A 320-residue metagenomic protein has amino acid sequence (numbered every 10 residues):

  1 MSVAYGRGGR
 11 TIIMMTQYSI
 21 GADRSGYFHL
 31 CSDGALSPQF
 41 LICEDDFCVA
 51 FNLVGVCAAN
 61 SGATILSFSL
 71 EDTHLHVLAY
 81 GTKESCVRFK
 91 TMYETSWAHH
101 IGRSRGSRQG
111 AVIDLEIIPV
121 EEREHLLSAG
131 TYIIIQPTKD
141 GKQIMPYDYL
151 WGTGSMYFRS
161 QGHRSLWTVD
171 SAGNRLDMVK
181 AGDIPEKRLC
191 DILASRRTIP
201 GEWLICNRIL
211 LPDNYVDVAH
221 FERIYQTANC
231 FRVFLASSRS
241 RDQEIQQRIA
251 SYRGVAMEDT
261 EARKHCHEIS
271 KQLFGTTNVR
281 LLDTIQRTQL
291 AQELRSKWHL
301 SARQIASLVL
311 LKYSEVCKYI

Functional and structural regions predicted by a protein language model:
S2-S69, T82-I320: Short Pro-Cys-Gly-centered "Cys-loop" motif that presents a nucleophilic cysteine in a tight turn
H74-G81: Short beta-strand->loop micro-motif that forms the acidic, two-metal-ion catalytic signature in nucleotide-processing
